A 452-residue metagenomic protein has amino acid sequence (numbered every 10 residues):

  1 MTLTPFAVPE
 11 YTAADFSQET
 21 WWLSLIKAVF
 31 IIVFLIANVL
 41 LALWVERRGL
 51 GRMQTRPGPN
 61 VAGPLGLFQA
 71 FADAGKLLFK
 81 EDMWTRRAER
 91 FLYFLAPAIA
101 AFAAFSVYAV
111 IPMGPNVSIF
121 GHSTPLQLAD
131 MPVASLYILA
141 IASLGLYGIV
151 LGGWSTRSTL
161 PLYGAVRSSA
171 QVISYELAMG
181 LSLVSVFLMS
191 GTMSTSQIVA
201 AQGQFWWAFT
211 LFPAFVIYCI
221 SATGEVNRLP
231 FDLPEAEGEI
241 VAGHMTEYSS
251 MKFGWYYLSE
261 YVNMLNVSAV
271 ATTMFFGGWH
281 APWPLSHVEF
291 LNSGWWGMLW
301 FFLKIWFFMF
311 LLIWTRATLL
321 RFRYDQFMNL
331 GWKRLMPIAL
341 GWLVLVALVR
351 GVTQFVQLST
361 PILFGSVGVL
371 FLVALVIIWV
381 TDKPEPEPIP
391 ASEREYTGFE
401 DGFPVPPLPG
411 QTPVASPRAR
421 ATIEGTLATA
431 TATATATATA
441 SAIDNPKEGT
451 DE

Functional and structural regions predicted by a protein language model:
T2-A434, A438-E452: Selective transmembrane helix interface/packing segments
